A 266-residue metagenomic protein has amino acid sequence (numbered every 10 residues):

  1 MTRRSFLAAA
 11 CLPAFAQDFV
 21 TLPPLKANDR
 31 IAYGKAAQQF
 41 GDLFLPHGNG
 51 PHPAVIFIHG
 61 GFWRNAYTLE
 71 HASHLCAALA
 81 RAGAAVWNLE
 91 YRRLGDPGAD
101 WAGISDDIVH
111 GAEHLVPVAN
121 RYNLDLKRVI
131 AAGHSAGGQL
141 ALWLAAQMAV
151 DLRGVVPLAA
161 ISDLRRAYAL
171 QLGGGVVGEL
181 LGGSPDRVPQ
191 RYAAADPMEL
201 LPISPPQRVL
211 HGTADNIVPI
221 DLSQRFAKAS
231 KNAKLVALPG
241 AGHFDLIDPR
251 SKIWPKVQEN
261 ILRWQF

Functional and structural regions predicted by a protein language model:
M1-L12: N-terminal secretory signal peptides and thylakoid transit peptides that target proteins across membranes
D18-G48: N-terminal cap/lid segment of alpha/beta-hydrolase-fold proteins
L69-W87: Short amphipathic alpha-helix adjacent to the substrate-entry channel of hydrolases
D100-A119: Alpha/beta-hydrolase active-site loop
H114-I130: Gly/Ser-rich "nucleophile elbow"/oxyanion-hole loop immediately N-terminal to the catalytic nucleophile in hydrolases
W143-R187: Hydrolase active-site cap/lid region
V209-H211, D215: Short beta-strand/loop motif that positions the catalytic acidic residue of the alpha/beta-hydrolase fold
Q224-F266: C-terminal catalytic histidine-bearing segment of alpha/beta-hydrolase fold enzymes
